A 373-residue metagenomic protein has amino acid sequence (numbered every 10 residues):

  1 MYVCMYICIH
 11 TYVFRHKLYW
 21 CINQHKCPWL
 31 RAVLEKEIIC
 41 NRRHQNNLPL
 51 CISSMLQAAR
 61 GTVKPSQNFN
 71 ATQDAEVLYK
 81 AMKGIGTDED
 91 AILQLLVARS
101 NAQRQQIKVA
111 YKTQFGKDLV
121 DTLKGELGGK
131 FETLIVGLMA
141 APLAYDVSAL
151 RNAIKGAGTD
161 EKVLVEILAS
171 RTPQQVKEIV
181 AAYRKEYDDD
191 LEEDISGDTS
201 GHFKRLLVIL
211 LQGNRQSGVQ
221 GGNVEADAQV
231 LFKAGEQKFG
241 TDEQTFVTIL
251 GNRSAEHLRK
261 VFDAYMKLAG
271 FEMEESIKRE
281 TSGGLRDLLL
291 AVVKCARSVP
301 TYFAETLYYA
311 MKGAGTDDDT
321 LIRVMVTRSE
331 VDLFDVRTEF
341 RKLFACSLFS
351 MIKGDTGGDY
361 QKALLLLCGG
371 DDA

Functional and structural regions predicted by a protein language model:
M1-I22: Intrinsically disordered, low-complexity terminal segments enriched in Ser/Thr
C8-H10, N23, I39-C40, S53: Residues marking helix boundaries in flexible regions
R15, R31, R42-R43: Basic polycationic patches enriched in arginine
H25, E35, C40-N47: Eukaryotic intrinsically disordered, low-complexity regions enriched in proline and serine/threonine with abundant
R31-I38, I52-S54: Low-complexity, intrinsically disordered terminal/linker segments enriched in small/polar and basic residues
R42-A373: Structural signature for extended repeat/solenoid scaffolds and their inter-repeat hinge/linker regions, spanning
